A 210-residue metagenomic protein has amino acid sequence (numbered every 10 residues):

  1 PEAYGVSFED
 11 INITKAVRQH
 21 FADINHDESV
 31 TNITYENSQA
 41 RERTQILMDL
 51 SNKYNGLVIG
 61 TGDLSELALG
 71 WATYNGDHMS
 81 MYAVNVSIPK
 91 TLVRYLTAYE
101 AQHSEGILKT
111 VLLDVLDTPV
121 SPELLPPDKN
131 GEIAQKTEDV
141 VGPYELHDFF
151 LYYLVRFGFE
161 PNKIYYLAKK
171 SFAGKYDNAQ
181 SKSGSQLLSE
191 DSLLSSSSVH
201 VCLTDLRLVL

Functional and structural regions predicted by a protein language model:
P1-L210: ATP/NTP-dependent adenylation/nucleotidyl-transfer catalytic domains that generate, transfer, or process NMP-activated
